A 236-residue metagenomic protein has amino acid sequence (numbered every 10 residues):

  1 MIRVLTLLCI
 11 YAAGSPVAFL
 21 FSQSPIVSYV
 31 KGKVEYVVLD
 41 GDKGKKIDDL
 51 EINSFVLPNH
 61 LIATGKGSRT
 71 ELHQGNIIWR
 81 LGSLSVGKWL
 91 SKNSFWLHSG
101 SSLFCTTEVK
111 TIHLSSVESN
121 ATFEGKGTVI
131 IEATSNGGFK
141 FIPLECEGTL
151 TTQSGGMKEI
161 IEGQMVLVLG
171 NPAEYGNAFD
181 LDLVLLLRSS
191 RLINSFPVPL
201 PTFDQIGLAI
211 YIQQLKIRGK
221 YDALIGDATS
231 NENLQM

Functional and structural regions predicted by a protein language model:
V4-A12: Sec-dependent N-terminal signal peptides
L8, A18-L20: Cleavable N-terminal signal peptides
L20-Q235: Flexible, surface-exposed loop/linker segments and immediately adjacent secondary-structure boundaries
